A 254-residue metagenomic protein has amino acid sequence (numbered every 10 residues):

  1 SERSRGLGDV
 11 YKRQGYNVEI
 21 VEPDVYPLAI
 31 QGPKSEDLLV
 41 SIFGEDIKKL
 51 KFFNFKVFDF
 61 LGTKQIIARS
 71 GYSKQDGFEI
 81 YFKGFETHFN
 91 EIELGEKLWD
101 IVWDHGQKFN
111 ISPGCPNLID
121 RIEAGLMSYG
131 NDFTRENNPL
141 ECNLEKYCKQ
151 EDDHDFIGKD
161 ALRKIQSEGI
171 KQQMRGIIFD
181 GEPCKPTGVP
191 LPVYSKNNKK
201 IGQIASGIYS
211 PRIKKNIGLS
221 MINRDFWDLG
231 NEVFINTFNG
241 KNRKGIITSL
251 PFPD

Functional and structural regions predicted by a protein language model:
S1-Y11: Single conserved hydrophobic/aromatic residue that forms the stacking wall/gate of nucleotide- or nucleobase-binding
E2, E93, K97, G188: Residues that form or flank phosphate/diphosphate-binding pockets in enzymes that use nucleotide phosphates
K12-Q172: Glycine-rich, acidic
N137-D254: Glycine-rich, small/acidic residue-mixed loop/short-helix segments
